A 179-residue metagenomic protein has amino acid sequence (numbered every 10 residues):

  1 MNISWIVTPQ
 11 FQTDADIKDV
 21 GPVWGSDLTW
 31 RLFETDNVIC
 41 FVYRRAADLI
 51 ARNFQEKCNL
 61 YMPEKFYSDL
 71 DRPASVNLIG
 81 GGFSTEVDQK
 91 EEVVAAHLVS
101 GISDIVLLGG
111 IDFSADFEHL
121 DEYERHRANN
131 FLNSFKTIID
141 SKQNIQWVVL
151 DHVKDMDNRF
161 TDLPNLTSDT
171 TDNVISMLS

Functional and structural regions predicted by a protein language model:
M1-S179: Metal-ion/cofactor- or nucleotide/acyl-coenzyme-handling active-site neighborhoods
